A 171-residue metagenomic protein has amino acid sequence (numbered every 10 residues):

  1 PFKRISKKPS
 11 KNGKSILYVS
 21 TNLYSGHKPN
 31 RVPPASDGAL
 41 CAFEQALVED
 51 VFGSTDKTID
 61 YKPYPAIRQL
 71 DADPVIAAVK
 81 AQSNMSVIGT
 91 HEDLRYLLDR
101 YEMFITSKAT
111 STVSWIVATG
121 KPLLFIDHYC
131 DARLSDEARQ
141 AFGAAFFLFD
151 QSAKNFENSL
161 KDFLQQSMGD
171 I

Functional and structural regions predicted by a protein language model:
F2-A77: Conserved catalytic-core segment of nucleotide-activated headgroup transferases in glycan assembly
S15, E102-M103: Structural motif
E49-D50, R100, S107: Exposed, low-structure sequence patches enriched in small/polar residues
I59, V87, L123-L124: Hydrophobic beta-strand scaffold residues
Q69-A72, L94, T112-S114: Short, well-ordered alpha-helical microsegments
D73-T90: Nucleotide-activated donor-binding/catalytic signature segment of Leloir-type glycosyltransferases, i.e., the conserved
K80-S83, M103, K108-I171: Catalytic binding pocket for nucleotide-activated donors in carbohydrate/polymer assembly enzymes
H91-R100, A118: Short acidic alpha-helix that forms the nucleotide-activated donor recognition element in Leloir-type transferases
